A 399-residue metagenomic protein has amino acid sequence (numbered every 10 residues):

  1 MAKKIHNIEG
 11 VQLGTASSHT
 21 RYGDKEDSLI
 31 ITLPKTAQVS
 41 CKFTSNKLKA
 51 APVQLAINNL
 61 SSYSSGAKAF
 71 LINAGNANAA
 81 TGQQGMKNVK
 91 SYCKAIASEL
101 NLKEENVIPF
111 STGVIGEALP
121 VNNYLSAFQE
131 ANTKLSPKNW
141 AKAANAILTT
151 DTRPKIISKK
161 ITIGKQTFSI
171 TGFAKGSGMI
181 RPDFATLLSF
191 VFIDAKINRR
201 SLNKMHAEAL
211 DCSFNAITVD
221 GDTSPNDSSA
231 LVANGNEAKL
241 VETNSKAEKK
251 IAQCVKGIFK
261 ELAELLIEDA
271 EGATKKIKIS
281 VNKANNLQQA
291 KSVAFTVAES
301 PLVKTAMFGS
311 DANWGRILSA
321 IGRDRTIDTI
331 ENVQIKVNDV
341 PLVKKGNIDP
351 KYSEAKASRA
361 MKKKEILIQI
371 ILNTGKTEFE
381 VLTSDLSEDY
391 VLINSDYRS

Functional and structural regions predicted by a protein language model:
M1-N73, A77-K90, K94-S399: A structural signal for small-residue-enriched, beta-sheet-centric alpha/beta enzyme cores and oligomeric scaffold folds
